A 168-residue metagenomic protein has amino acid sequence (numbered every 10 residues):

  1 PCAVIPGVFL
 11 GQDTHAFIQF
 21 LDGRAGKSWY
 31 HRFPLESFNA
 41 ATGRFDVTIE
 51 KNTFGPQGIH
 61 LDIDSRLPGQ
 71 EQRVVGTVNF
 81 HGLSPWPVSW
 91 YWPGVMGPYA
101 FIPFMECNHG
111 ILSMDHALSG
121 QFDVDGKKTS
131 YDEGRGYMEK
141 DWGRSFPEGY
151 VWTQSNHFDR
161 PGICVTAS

Functional and structural regions predicted by a protein language model:
P1-S168: Structured soluble/peripheral alpha/beta segments that form catalytic or ligand/cofactor-binding pockets
